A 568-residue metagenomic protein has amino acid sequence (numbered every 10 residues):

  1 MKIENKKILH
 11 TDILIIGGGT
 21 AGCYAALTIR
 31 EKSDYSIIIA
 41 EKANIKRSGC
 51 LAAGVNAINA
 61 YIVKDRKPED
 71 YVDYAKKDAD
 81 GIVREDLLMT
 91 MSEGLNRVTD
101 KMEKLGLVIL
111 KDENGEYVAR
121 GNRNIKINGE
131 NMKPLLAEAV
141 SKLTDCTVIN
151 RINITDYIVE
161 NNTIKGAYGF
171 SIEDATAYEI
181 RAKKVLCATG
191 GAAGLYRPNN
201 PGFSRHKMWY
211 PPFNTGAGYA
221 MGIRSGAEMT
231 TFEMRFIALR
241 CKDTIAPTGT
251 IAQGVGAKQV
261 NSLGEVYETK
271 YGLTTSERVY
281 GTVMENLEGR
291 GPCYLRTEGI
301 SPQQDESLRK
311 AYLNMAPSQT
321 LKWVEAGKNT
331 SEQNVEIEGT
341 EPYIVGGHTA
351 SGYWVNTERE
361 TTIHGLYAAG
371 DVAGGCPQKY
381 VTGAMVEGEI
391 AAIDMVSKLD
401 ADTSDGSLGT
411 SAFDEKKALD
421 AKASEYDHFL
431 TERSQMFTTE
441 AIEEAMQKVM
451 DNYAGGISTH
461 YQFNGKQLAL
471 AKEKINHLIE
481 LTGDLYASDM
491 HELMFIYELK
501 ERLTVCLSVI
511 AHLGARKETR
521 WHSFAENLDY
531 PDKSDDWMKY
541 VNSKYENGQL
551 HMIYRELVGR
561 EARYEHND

Functional and structural regions predicted by a protein language model:
I8-T11, D174-K184, T362: Core beta-strand elements of the Rossmann-like FAD/NAD(P) dinucleotide-binding domain in flavoenzyme oxidoreductases
I13-I39: N-terminal Rossmann-like FAD-binding beta1-loop-alpha1 element of flavoenzymes
E31-A53: Glycine-rich FAD pyrophosphate-binding loop
N59-M91: Glycine-rich active-site loop/strand segments that organize a redox cofactor
K104-T155, T231-Y380, M385, N452-D568: Mobile, glycine/GP-rich and aromatic-enriched active-site lid/loop segments adjacent to catalytic centers
G129-D156, E160-E179, Y219, S225: Helical element adjacent to the flavin cofactor pocket in flavoenzyme catalytic cores
C187-A246, V381-D394: Glycine-rich loop(s) and the adjacent beta-strand/alpha-helix scaffold that form part
D400-D489: Long, amphipathic alpha-helical stalk/connector segments used for oligomerization, subunit docking, or mechanical
